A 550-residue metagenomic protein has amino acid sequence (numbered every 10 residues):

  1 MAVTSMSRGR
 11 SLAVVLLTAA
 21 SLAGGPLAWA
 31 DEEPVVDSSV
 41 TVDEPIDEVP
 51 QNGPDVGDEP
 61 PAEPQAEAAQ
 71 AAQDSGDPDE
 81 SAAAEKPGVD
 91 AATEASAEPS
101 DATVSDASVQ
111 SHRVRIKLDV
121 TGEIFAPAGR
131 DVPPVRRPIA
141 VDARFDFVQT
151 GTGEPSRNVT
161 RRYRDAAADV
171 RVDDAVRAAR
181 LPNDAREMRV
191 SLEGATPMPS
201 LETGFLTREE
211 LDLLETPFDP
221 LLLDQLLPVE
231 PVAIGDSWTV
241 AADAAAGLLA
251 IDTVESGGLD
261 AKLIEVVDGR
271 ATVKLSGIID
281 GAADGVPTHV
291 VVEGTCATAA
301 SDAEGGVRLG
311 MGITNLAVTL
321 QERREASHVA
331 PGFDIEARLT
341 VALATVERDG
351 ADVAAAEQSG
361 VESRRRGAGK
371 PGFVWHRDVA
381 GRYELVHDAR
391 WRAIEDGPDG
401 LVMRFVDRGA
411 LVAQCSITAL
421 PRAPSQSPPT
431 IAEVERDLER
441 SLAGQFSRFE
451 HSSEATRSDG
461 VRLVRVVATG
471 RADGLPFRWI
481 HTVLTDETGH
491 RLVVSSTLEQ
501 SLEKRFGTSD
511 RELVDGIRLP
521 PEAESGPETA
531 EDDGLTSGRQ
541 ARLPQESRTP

Functional and structural regions predicted by a protein language model:
M1-E32: Sec-dependent N-terminal signal peptides
E32-P50, D533-P550: Long, low-complexity, intrinsically disordered segments
E33-A69, D74-R382, D388: Signature of exported/secreted
Q321-H328, G397-R408, A523-E531: Short acidic, Gly/Pro-enriched loop/turn segments at secondary-structure junctions
E336-R338, A342-A351, A389-W391, R491-P550: Surface-exposed amphipathic alpha-helical segments
V379-A380, E384-D437, R471-A472, P550: Secretory pathway targeting signatures of secreted, lumenal, and periplasmic proteins
C415-I417, W479-I480, G489-E499: Short, well-ordered beta-strand elements
E435-E487, R542: Signature of long, low-cysteine stretches enriched in small and polar/charged residues
